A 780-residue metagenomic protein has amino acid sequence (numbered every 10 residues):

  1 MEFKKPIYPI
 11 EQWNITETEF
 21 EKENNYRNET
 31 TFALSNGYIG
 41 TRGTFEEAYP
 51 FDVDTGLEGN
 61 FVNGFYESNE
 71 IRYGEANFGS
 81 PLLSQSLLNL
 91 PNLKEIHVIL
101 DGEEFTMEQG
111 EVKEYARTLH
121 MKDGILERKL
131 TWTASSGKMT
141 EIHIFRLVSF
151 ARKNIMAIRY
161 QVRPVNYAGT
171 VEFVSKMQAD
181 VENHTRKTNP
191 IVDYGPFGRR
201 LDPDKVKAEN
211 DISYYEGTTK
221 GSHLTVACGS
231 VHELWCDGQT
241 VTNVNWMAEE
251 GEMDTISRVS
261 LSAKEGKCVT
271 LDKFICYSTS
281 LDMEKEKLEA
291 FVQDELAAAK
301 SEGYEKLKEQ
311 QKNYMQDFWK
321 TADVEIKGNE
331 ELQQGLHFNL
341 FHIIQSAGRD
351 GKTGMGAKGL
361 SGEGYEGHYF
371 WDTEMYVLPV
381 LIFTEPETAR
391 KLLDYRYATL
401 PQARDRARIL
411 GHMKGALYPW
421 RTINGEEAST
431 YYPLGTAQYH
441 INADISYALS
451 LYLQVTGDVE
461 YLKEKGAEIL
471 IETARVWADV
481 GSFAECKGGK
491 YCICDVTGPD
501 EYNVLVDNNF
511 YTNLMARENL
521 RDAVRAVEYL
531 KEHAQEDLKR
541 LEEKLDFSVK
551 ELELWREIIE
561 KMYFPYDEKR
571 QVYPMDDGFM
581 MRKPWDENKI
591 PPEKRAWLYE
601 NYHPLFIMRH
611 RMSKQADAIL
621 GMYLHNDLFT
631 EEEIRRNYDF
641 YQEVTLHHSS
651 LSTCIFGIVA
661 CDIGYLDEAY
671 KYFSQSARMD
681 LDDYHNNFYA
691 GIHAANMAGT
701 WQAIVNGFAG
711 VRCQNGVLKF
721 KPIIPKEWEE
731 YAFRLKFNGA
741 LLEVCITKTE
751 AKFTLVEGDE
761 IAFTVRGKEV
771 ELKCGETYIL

Functional and structural regions predicted by a protein language model:
E2-L336: Beta-sandwich/jelly-roll carbohydrate-recognition scaffolds of carbohydrate-active enzymes
Y26-N60, Y376, G425, A437 (+5 more regions): C-terminal capping/lid segments that line or modulate ligand- or cofactor-binding pockets
L82-S135, E141, T630-R635, Q642-E643 (+1 more regions): Non-catalytic C-terminal accessory modules of carbohydrate-active enzymes
Y167, V171, L281-E286, A322-I326 (+5 more regions): Inter-helical turn/loop segments and adjacent helix faces that build the functional surface of alpha-helical bundle
I326-Q333, G348-G351, F383-L393, L453-E468 (+4 more regions): Structural helix-adjacent loops and short alpha-helical linkers that scaffold large soluble proteins
A347-S361, E387-Y447, L453, V459-E464 (+4 more regions): Helix-terminus loop motifs that line ligand-binding clefts
Y369-A398, R521, E528, L541-Y689: Active-site core of glycosidic bond-cleaving carbohydrate-active enzymes
V476-F547: Acidic/histidine-rich catalytic neighborhood
